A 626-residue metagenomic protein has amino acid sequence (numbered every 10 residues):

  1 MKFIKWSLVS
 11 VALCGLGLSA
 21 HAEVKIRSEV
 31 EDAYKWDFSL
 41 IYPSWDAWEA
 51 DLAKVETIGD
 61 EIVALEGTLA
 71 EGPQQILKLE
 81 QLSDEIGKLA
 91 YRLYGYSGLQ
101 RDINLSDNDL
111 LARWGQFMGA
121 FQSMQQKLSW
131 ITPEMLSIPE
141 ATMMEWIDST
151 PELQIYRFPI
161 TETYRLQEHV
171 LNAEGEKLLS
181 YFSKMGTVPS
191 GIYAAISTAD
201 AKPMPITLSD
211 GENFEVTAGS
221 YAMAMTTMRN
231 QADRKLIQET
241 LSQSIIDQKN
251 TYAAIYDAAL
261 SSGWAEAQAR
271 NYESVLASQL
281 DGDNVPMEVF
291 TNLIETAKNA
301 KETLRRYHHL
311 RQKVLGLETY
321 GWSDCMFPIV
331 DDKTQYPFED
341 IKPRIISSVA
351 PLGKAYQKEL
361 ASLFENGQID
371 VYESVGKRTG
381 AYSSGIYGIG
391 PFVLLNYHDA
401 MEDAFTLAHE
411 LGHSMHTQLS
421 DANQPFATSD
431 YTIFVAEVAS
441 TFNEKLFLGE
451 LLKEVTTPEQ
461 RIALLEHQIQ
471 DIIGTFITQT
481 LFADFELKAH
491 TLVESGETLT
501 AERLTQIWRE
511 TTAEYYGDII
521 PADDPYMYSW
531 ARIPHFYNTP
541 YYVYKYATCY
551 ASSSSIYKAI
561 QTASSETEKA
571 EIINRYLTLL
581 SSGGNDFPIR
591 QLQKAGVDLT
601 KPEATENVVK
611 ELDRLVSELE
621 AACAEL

Functional and structural regions predicted by a protein language model:
M1-L8: Bacterial N-terminal signal peptides that target proteins for export
A12-S19: Hydrophobic h-region of N-terminal signal peptides that target proteins for export in Gram-negative bacteria
A20-D331, K342, A622-A624: A well-structured
S28-V30, S39-P43, M135-I138, F158-V170 (+7 more regions): C-terminal, non-catalytic "cap/extension" segments appended to globular domains
N271, H398-Q418, S440, K445 (+2 more regions): Active-site recognition of the HExxH zinc-binding catalytic motif
T334-F338, I386-A408: Short pre-active-site segment immediately N-terminal to the catalytic Zn-binding motif
T334-Y336, I369-I389: Catalytic zinc-binding patch centered on the HExxH motif and its immediate surroundings that defines zinc-dependent
D430-Q460, Q468-Q470, G474, C549: Post-HExxH zinc-binding segment in Zn-dependent metallohydrolases
